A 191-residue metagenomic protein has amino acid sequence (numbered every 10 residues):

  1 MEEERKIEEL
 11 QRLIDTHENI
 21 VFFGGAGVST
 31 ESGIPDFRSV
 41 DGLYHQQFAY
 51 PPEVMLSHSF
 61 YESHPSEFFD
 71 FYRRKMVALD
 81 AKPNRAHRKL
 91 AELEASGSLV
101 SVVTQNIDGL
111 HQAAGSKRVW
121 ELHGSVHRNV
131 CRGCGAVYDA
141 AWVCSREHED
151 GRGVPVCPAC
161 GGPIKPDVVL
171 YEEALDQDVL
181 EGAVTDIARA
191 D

Functional and structural regions predicted by a protein language model:
M1-D191: Conserved catalytic core of sirtuin-type NAD+-dependent deacylases
